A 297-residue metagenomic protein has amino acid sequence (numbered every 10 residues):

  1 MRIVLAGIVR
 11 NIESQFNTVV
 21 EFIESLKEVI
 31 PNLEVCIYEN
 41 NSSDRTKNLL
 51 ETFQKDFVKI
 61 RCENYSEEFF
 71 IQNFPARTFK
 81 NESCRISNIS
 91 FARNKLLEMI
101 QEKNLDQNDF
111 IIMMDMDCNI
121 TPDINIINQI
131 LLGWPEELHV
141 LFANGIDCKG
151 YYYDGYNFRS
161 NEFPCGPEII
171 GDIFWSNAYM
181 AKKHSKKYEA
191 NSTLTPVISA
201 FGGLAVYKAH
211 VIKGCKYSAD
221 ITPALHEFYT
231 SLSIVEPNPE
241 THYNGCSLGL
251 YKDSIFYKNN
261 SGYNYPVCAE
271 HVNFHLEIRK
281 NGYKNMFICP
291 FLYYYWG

Functional and structural regions predicted by a protein language model:
R2-G7, I23, L33-Y38: Hydrophobic targeting segments
I12-K27: Short, well-formed alpha-helical segments that are part of the catalytic scaffolds of diverse glycosyltransferases
V20, S43-E51, V272: Short, surface-exposed alpha-helical segments at coil->helix boundaries
P31-N41, R61-Y65: Short beta-strand/loop segment that forms part of the nucleotide-sugar
R45, L49-N108: Active-site-proximal specificity loops/subdomain of glycosyltransferases
L105-T121: Short beta-strand-to-loop acidic/aromatic patch adjacent to the donor-nucleotide binding site
C118-S247, Y251-K252: Conserved catalytic core of nucleotide-sugar-dependent glycosyltransferases
C215, C246-Y265, N273, E277-G297: Active-site donor/metal-binding and catalytic loop motifs of nucleotide-sugar-dependent glycosylation enzymes
